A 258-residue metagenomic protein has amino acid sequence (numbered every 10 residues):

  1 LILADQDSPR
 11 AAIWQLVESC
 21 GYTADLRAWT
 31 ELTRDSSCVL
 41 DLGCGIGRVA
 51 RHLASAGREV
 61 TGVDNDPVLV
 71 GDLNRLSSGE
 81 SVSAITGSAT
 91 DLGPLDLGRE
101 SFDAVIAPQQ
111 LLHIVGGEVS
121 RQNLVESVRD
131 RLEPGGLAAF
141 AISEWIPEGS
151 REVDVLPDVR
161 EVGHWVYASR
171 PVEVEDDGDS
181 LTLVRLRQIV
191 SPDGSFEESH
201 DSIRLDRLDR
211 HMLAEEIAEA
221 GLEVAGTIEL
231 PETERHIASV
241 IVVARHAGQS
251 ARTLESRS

Functional and structural regions predicted by a protein language model:
L1-S37: Conserved class I S-adenosyl-L-methionine
G43-G45: Class I SAM-dependent methyltransferase "Motif I" SAM/SAH-binding loop
R51-L92: Class I SAM-dependent methyltransferase SAM/SAH-binding core
P94-A104: A short acidic, Gly/Pro-enriched loop at the edge of an enzyme's catalytic core that lines a small-molecule cofactor
D103-V119: A short SAM/SAH-binding and catalytic strip from SAM-dependent methyltransferases
G117, A139-H211: SAM-dependent methyltransferase
Q122-P134: A short glycine-rich, Lys/Arg-flanked "PGG" loop and its adjoining helix->strand segment in the class I
L208-S258: C-terminal lobe and adjacent flexible extensions of AdoMet/dcAdoMet transferase-like proteins
